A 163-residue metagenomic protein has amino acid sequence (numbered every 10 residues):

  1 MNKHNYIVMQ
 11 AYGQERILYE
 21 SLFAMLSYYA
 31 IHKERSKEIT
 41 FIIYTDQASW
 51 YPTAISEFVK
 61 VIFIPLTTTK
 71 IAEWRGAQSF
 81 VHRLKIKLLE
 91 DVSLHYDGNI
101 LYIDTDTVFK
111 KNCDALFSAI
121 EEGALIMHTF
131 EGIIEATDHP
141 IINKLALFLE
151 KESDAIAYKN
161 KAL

Functional and structural regions predicted by a protein language model:
M1-L163: Glycosyltransferase catalytic domains, chiefly GT-A lineage
